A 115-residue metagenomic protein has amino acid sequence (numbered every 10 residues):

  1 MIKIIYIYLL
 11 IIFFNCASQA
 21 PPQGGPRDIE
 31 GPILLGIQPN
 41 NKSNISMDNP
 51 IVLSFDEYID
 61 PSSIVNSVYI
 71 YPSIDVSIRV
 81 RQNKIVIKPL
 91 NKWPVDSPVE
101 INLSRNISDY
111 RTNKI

Functional and structural regions predicted by a protein language model:
I4-F13: Sec-dependent N-terminal signal peptides
C16-I115: Acidic, low-complexity Ser/Thr/Gly/Pro-rich repeat segments typical of extracellular/periplasmic and surface-exposed
